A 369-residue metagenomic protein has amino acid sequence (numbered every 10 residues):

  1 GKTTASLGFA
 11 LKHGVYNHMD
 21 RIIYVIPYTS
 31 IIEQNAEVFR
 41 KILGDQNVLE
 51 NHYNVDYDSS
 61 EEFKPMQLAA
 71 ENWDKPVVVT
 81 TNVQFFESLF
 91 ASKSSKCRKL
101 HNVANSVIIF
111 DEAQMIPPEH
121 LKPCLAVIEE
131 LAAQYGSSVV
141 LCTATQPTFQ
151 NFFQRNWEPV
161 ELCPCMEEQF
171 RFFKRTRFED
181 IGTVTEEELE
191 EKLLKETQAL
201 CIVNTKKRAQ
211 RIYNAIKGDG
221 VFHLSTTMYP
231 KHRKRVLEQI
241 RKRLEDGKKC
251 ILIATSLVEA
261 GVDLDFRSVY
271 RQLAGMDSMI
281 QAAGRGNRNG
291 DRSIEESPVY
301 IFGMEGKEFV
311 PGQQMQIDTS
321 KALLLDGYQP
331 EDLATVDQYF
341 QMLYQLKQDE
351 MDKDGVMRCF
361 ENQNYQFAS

Functional and structural regions predicted by a protein language model:
M19-I42, V55, T148: Conserved Walker A/P-loop ATP-binding site and its immediately adjacent core in helicase/helicase-like ATPase domains
R21-I32, L194-I216: Conserved strand-helix element at the start of the C-terminal RecA-like helicase core
G44-F90: Inter-Walker segment of RecA-like/P-loop motor cores
E50-E62, N204-K207, V221-E238, I253-E259: Conserved helicase motor
N72-S92, L244-E259, R271: Conserved two-lobed SF2 helicase motor
V83, K96-E130: SF2 helicase catalytic motif II
A132, E187-K195, K207, R211 (+6 more regions): C-terminal helicase lobe and adjacent C-terminal extensions/tails of nucleic-acid helicase motors
A144-L194: Interdomain hinge/linker at the junction between the two RecA-like core domains of SF2 helicases
